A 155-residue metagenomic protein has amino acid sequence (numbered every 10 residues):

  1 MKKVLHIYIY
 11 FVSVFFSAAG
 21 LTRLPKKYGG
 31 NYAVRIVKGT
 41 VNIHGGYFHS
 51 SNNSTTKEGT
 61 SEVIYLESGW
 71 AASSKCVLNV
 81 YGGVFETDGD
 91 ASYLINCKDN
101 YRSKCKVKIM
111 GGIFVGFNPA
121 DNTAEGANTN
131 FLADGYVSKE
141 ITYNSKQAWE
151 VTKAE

Functional and structural regions predicted by a protein language model:
M1-G89, N96-F117, E125-A154: Surface-exposed loop/turn motifs in large extracellular/passenger domains
